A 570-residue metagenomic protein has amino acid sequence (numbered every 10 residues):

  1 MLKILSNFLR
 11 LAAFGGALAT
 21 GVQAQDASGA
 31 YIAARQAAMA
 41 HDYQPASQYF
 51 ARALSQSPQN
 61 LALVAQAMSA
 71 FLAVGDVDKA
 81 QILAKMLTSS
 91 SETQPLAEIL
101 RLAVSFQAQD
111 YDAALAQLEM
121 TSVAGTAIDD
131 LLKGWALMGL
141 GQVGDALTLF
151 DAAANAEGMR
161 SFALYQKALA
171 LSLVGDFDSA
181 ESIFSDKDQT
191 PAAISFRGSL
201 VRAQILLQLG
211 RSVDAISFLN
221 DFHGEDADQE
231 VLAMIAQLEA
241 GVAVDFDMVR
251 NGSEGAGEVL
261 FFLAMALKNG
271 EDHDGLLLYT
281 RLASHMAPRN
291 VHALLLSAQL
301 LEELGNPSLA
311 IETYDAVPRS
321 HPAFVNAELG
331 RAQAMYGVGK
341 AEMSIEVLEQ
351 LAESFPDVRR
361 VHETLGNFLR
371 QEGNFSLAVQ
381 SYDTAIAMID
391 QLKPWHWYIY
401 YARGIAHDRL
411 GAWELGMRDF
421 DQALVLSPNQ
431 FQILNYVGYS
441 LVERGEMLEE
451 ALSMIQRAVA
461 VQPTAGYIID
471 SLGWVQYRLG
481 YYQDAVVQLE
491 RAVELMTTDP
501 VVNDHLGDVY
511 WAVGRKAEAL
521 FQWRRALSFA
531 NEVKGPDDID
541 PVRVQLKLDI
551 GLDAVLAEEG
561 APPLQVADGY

Functional and structural regions predicted by a protein language model:
Q23-G29, E119, V244-V259, D390-W397: TPR-adjacent "capping" and linker segments in tetratricopeptide-repeat scaffold/adaptor proteins
R35, S69, A103, W135 (+10 more regions): Residue-level recognition of tetratricopeptide repeat
A38, L72, F106, M138 (+10 more regions): Position-specific recognition of the canonical hydrophobic site in helix A of tetratricopeptide repeat
Q56, S89-S91, V123-A124, N155-E157 (+11 more regions): Structural marker of alpha-solenoid helical repeat scaffolds
L63, A97, D129, A163 (+12 more regions): TPR alpha-solenoid repeat register
Q66-A67, L100-R101, L132, Q166 (+12 more regions): Canonical tetratricopeptide repeat
